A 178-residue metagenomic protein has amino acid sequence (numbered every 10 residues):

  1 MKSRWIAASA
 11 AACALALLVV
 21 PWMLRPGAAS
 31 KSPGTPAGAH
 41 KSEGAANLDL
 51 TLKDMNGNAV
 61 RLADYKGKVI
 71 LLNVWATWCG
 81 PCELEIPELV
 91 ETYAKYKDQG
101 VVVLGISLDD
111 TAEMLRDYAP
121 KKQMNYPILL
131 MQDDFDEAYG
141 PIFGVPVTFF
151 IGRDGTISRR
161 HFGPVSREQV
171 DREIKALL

Functional and structural regions predicted by a protein language model:
M1-D49: N-terminal targeting signals for export/organelle localization
S42-G44, D49-I70, Y93-Y96, Y139: A short beta-strand-turn-helix
L50, Y65, V74-W75, Y118 (+1 more regions): Conserved hydrophobic/aromatic "anchor" residues that stabilize well-ordered secondary structure elements
K66, V74-E91: Conserved redox-active cysteine motifs that mediate thiol-disulfide chemistry, especially di-cysteine Cys-X(1-2)-Cys
L71-N73, G105, F149-F150: Hydrophobic beta-strand core positions in alpha/beta domains
E83-K122, M131-A138: Structural microenvironment flanking redox-active thiols in thiol-disulfide oxidoreductases
D117-N125, L130-L177: Thiol/disulfide oxidoreductase modules built on the thioredoxin-like
